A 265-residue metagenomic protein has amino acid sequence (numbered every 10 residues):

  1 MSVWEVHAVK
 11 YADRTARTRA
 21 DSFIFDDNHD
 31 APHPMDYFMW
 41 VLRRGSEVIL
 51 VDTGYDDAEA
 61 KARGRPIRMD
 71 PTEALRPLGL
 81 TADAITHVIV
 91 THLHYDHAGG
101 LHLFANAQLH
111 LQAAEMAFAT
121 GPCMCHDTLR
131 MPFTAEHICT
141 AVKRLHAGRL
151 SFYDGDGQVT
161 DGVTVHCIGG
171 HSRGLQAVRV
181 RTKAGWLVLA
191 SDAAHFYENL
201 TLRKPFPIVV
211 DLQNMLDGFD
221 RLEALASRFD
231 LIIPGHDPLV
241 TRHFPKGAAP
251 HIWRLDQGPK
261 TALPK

Functional and structural regions predicted by a protein language model:
M1-L50, Y55-D57, R221, K246-P250 (+1 more regions): Zn-dependent metallo-beta-lactamase
V6, L42, D52, I85 (+7 more regions): Divalent metal-coordination and catalytic microenvironments
Y11-A12, T53-D56, L93, A114-E115 (+3 more regions): Active-site metal-binding loops of divalent metal-dependent hydrolases
I24-N28, A60-P66, C125-T128, R203-I208: Short glycine-enriched, charge-decorated loop/helix-capping segments at active-site entrances that position
W40-R43, I49, F152-K183: Core dinuclear metal-dependent hydrolase active-site scaffold
R65, M69, A177, R181-K265: Cap/insert and terminal regions of metallo-dependent hydrolase folds
R65-L111: Active-site metal-binding motif and surrounding structural segment of the metallo-beta-lactamase
M69-L80, A84, A114-C167, Q213-D230 (+1 more regions): Metallo-beta-lactamase
